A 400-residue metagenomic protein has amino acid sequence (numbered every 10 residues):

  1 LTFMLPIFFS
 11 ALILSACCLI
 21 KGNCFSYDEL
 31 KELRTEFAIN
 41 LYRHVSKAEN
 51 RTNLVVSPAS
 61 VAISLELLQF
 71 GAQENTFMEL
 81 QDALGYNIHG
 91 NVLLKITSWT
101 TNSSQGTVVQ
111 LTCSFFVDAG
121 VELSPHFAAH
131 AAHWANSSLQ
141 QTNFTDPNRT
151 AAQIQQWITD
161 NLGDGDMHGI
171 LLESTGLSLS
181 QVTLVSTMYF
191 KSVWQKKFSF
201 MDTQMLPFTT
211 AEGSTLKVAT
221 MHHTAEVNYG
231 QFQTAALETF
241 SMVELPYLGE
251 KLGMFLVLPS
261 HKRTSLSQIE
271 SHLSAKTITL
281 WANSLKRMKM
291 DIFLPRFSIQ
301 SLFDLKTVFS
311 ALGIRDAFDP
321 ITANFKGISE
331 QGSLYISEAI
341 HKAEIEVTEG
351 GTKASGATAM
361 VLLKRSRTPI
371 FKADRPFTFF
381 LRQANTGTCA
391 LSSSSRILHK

Functional and structural regions predicted by a protein language model:
T2-N148, G351-S355: Detector for small/aliphatic-rich hydrophobic stretches
R51, G90-Q268, L280-K364: Non-catalytic, conformational "gating/processing" segments within enzyme and secreted inhibitor domains
V56-Q73, S178-W194, T388: Hydrophobic/aromatic-rich, well-ordered segments within soluble, folded domains that form packed cores
I63, M254-L256, F380: Structural recognition of the beta-strand scaffold that forms the well-ordered cores of secreted hydrolase catalytic
T76-M78, T264-L266, S301-F303, T388-S392: Extracytoplasmic/secreted cell-surface and envelope-processing proteins
H272-S274: Internal maturation/activation junctions in enzymes
H341-K400: C-terminal soluble interaction/assembly domains
